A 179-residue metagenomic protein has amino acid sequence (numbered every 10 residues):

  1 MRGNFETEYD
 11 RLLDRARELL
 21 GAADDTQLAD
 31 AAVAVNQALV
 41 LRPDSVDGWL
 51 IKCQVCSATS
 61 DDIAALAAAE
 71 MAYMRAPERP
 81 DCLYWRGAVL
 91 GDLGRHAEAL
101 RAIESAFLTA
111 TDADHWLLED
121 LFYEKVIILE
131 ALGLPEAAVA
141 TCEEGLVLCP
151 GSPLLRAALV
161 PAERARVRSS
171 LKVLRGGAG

Functional and structural regions predicted by a protein language model:
F5-E6, L171-G176: Short hydrophobic short-linear motifs embedded in intrinsically disordered terminal tails or helical linkers
E6-D44, I51, S57: Alpha-helical segment of the N-proximal tetratricopeptide repeat
D25-A34, T59-M71, R95-S105, L132-T141 (+1 more regions): Structural signature of tandem alpha-helical TPR/SEL1-like repeats, specifically the intra-repeat loop/turn
V40, M74, F107-L108, L146-V147: Amphipathic alpha-helical segments of tetratricopeptide repeats
